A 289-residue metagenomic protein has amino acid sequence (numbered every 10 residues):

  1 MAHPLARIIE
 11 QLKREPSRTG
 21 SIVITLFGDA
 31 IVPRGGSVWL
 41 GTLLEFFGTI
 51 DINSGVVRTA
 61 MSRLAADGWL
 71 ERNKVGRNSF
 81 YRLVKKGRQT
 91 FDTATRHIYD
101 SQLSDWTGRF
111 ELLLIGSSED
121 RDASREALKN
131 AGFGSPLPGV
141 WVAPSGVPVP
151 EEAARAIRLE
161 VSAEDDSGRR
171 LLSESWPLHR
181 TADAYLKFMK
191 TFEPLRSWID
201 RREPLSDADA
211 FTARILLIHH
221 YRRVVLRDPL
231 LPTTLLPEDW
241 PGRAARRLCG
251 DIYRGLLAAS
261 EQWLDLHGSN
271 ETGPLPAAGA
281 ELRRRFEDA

Functional and structural regions predicted by a protein language model:
A2-L26, Q89: Short alpha-helical segments that sit at the start of domains
R34-F46: Short acidic, hydrophobic short linear motifs in intrinsically disordered regions
I52-R63: Short amphipathic alpha-helical interaction segments
G68: Glycine-centered, phosphate/nucleic-acid-interacting loop/turn motifs that mediate DNA/RNA or nucleotide
K74-F80: Short, Lys/Arg-rich nucleic-acid/phosphate-binding segment
R88-F110: Short, amphipathic alpha-helical interaction segments positioned at domain boundaries
S118-L205, D209: Mid-protein regulatory/catalytic core that forms ligand/cofactor-binding pockets and protein-protein interaction
S173-A289: C-terminal regulatory/effector modules of DNA-binding transcriptional regulators
